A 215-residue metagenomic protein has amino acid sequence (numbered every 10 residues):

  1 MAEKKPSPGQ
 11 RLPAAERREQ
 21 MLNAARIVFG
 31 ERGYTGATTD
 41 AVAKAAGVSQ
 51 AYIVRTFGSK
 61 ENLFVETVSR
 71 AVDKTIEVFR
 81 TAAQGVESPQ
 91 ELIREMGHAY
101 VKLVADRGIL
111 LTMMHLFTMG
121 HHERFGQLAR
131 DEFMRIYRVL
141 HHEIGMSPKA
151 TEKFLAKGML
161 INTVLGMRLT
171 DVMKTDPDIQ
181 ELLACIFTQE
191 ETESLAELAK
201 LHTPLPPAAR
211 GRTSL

Functional and structural regions predicted by a protein language model:
M1-K5, L215: Short, intrinsically disordered or compositionally biased N-terminal tails of bacterial proteins
L12-R17: Short, Lys/Arg-enriched anionic-surface-contact patches
Q20, A24-N62, E66: Helix-turn-helix
E66, E77-R107, T203: Hydrophobic alpha-helical connector segments
S69-T75: Short, basic, alpha-helical segments at the C-terminal edge of helix-turn-helix-like DNA-binding modules
E91, E95, A99, T112-H115 (+2 more regions): Amphipathic alpha-helical interaction segments
V104-E123: Amphipathic alpha-helical segments used for helix-helix packing
E123-M134, L140-L215: Hydrophobic/aromatic-rich alpha-helical bundle segments in the mid-to-C-terminal region
